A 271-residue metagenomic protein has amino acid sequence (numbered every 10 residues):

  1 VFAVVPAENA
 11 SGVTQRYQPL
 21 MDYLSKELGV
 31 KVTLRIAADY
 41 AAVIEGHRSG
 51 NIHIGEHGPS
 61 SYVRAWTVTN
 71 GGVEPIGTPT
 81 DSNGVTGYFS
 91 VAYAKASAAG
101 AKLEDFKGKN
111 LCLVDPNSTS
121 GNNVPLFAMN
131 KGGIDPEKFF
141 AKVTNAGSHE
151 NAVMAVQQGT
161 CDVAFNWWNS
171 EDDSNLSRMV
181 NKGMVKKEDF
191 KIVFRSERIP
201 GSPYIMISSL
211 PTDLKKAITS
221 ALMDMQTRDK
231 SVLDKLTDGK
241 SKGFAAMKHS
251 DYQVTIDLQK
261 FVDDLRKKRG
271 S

Functional and structural regions predicted by a protein language model:
V1-A3, E8-P19, I199, M206-S271: An extracytoplasmic/periplasmic, membrane-proximal ligand-sensing/linker region
V1-V63: Extracytoplasmic small-molecule ligand-binding "clamshell" domains of the periplasmic binding protein/Venus flytrap
A7, H57-S61, D81, K95-A98 (+4 more regions): Solvent-exposed coil/turn segments that connect beta secondary-structure elements in extracytoplasmic/periplasmic
G12-P19, Y23, A42, G46 (+12 more regions): Extracytoplasmic/secreted proteins, especially bacterial periplasmic and envelope-associated proteins
A41-G55, V68-T69, Y88, E104 (+1 more regions): Short helices/loops that flank or line small-molecule/ion binding pockets
G72-V85, K191-R195: A structural signal for short loop-to-beta-strand junctions that line the ligand-binding cleft of periplasmic/secreted
A94-D115: Flexible hinge/capping segments at coil-to-helix
N110-D213: Pocket-lining segment of extracytoplasmic ligand-binding domains
